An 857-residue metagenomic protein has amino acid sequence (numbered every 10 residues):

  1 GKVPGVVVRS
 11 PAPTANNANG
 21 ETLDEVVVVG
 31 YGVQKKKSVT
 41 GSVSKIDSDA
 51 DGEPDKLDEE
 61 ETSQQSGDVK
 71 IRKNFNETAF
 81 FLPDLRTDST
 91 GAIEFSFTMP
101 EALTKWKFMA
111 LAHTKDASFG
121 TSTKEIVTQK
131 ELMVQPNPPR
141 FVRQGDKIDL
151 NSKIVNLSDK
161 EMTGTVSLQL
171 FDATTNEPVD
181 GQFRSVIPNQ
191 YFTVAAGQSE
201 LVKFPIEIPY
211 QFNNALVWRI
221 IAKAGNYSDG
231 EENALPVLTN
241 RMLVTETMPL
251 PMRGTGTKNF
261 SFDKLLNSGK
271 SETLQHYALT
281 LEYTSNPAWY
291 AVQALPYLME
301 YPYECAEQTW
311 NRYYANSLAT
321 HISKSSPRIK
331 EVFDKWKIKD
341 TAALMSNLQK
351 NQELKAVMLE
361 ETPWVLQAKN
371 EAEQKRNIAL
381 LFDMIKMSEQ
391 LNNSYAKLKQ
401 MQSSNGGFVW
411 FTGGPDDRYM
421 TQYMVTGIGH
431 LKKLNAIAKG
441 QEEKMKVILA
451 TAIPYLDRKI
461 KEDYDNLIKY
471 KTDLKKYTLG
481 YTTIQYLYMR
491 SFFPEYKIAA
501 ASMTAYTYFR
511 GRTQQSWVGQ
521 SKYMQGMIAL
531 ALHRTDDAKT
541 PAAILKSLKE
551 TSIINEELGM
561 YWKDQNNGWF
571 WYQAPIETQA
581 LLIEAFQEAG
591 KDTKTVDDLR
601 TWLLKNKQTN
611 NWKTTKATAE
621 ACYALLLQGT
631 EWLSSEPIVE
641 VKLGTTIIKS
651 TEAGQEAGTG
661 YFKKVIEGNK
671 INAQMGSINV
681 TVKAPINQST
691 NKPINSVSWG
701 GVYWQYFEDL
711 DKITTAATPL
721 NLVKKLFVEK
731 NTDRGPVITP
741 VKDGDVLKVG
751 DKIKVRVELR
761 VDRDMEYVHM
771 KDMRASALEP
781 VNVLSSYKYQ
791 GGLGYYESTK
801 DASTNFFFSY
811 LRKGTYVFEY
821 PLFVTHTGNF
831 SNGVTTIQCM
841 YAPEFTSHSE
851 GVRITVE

Functional and structural regions predicted by a protein language model:
G1-S66, L82-S89, S96, P100 (+1 more regions): Short, small/polar-rich motifs associated with maturation and membrane association, primarily at protein termini
D51-V69, K105-I126, N691-D733: A eukaryote-biased signal for short, well-structured alpha-helical docking elements
T90, Q144-G145, N189, A195-S199 (+5 more regions): Solvent-exposed, conformationally flexible loop/turn segments
S96-T98, N151-L157, K754-R760: Short edge beta-strand/loop segments characteristic of extracellular beta-sandwich folds
E125-E131, P139-R143, V155, Q169 (+5 more regions): Short beta-strand edge segments in extracellular beta-sheet folds
L132-N137, L722: Proline-enriched interdomain boundary motifs that mark the N-terminal boundary and often initiate the first structured
L170-Q190, Q198-V202, I206, Y210 (+6 more regions): Long, domain-scale non-catalytic interaction/scaffolding regions in large secretory-pathway and trafficking proteins
K203, Y210-Y477, T483-F493, I498-A499 (+4 more regions): Extended, solvent-exposed functional surface patches
